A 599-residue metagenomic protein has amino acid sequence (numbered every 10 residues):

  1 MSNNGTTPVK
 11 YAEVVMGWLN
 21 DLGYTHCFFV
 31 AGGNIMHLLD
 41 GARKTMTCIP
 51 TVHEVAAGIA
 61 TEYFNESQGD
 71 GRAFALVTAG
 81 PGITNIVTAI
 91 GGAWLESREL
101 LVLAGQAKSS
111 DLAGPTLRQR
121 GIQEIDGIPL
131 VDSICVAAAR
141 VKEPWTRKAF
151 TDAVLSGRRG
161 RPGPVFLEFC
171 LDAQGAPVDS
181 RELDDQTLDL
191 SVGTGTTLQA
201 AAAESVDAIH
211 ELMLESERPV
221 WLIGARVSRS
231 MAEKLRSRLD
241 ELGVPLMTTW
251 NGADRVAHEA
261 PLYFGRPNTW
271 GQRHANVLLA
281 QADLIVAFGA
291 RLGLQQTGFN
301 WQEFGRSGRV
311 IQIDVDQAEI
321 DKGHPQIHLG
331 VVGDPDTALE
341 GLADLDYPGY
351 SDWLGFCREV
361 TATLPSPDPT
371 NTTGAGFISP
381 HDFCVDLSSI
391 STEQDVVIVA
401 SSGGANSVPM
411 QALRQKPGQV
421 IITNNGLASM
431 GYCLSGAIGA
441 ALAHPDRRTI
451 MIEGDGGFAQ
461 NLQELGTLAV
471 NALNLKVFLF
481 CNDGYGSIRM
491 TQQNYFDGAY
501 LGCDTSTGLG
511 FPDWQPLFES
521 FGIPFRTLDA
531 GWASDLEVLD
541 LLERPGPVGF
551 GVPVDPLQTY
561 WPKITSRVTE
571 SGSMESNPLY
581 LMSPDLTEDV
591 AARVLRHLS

Functional and structural regions predicted by a protein language model:
M1-K10, S180, D189, E204 (+3 more regions): Phosphate/pyrophosphate-binding active-site segments
S2-G349, N474-V477, D513, L586 (+1 more regions): N-terminal alpha/beta PP-like core and its mobile active-site loop of ThDP/TPP-dependent enzymes
A12-G23, F29-D40, R236, R358-S435 (+3 more regions): Active-site diphosphate/adenylate-binding microenvironment
N65, W94, G157-R158, M213 (+5 more regions): N-terminal cationic-hydrophobic initiation segments that often serve targeting/anchoring roles
S67, L112-Q123, T269, G323 (+3 more regions): Thiamine diphosphate
A153-V154, D207-H210, K234-L235, R273-A275 (+6 more regions): Generic recognition of flexible, low-complexity loop/linker segments
G224-V227, T372, G454: Conserved short loop/turn motifs at secondary-structure junctions
